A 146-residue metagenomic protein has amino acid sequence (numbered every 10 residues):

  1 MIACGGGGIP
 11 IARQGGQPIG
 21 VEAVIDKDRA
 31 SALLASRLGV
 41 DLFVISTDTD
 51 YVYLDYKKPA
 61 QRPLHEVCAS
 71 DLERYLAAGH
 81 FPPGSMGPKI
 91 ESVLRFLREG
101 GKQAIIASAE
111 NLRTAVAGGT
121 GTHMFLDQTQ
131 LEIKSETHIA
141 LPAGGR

Functional and structural regions predicted by a protein language model:
M1-R146: C-terminal catalytic "cap/lid" subdomain
